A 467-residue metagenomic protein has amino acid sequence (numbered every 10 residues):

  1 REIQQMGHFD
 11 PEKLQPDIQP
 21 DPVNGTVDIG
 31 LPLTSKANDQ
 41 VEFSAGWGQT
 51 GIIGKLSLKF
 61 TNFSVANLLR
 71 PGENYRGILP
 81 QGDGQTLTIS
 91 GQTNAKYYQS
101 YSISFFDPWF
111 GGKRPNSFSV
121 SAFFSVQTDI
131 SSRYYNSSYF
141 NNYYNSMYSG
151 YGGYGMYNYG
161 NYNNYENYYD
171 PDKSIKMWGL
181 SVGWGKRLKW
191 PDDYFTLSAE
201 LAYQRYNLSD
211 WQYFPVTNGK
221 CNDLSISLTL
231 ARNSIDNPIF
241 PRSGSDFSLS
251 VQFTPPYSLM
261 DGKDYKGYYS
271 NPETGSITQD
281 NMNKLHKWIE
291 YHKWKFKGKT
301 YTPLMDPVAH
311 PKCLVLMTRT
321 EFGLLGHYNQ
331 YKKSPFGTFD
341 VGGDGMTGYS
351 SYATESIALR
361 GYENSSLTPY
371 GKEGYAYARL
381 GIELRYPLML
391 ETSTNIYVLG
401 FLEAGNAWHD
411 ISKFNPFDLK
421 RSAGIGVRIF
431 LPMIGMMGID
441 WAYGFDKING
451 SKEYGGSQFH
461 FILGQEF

Functional and structural regions predicted by a protein language model:
R1, G48-G51, A122, T320 (+4 more regions): Active/binding-pocket-proximal capping segment
R1-F240, D246, T318, R360-G361 (+2 more regions): Gram-negative/organellar outer-membrane beta-barrel architecture
Q4-P11, F63, F110, P303 (+10 more regions): Hydrophobic alpha-helix feature that most strongly marks membrane-spanning transmembrane helices and their immediate
P22-G25, D39-G48, K59, S209-L388 (+5 more regions): C-terminal outer-membrane beta-barrel translocator/porin domains of Gram-negative envelope proteins and their
Q85, N395-I396: Alpha-helical scaffolds flanking conserved acidic
Y135-Y139, P335-G337, N415: Short secondary-structure boundary/capping segments
D344-S351, S412-F467: C-terminal beta-signal and terminal closure region of outer-membrane beta-barrel proteins
